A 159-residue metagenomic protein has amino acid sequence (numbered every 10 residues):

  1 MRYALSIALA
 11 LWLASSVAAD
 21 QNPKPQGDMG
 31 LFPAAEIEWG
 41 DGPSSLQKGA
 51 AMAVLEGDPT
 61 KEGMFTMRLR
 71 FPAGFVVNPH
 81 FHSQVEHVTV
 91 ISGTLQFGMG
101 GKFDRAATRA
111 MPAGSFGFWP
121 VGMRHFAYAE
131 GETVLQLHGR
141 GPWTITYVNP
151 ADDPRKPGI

Functional and structural regions predicted by a protein language model:
A4-S15: Bacterial N-terminal signal peptides
D20-F65, P150-I159: A short, N-terminal "cap"/entry segment at the start of jelly-roll beta-barrel domains of the cupin/DSBH fold
D28-F32, A106, F126-I159: Double-stranded beta-helix
D58-T60, L95, G101-G122: Short acidic-glycine-tyrosine-enriched beta hairpin
T60, P72-G74, G122, E132 (+1 more regions): Solvent-exposed coil/turn segments that connect beta secondary-structure elements in extracytoplasmic/periplasmic
P72-F75, F81-K102: Glycine- and acidic-residue-biased ligand/ion/polar-headgroup-sensing regions
V77-P79, F97-G98, W119-P120, R124-E130: Short beta-strand His + acidic residue motifs that chelate non-heme Fe in jelly-roll/DSBH and cupin folds
